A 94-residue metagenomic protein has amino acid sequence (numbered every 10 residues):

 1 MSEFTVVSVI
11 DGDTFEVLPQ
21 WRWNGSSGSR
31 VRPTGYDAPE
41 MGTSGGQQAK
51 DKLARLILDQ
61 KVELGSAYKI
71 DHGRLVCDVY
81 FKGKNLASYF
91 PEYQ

Functional and structural regions predicted by a protein language model:
M1-Q94: Small beta-barrel nucleic-acid-binding modules, primarily SNase/OB-fold domains and secondarily Tudor-like barrels
